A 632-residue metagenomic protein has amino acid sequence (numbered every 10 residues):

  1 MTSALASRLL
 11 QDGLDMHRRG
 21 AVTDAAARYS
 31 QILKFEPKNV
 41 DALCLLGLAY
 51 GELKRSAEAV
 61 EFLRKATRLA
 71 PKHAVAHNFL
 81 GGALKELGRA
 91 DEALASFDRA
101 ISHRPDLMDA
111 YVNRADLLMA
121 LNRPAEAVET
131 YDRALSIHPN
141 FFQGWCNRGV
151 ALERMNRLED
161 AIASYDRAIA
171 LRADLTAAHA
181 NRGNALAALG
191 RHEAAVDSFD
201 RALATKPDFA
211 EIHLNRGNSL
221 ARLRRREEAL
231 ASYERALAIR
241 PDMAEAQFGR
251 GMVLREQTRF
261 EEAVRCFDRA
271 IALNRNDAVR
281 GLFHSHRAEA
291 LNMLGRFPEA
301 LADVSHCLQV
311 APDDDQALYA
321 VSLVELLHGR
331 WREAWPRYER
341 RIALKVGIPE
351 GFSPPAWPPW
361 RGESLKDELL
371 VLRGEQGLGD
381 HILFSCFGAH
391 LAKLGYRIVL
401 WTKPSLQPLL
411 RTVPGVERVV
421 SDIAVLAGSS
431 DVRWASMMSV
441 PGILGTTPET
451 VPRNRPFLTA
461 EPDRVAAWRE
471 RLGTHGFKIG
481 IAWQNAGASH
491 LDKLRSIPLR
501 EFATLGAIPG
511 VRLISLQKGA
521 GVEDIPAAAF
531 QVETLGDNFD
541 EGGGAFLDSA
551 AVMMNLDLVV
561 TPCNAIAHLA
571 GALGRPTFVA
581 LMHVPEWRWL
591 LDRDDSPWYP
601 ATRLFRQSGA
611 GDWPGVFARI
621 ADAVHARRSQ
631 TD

Functional and structural regions predicted by a protein language model:
M1-D632: Alpha-helical solenoid repeat scaffolds of the TPR/TPR-like class and their adjacent stem/linker regions that mediate
